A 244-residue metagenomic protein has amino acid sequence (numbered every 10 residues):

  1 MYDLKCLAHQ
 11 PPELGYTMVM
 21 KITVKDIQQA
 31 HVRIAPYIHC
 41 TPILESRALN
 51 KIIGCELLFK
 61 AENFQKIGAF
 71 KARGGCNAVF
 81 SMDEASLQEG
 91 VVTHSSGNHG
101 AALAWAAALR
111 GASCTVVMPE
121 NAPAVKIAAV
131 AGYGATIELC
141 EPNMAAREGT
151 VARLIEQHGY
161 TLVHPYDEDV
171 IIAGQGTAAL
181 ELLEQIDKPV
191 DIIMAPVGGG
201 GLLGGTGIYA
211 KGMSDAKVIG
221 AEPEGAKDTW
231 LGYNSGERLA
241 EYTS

Functional and structural regions predicted by a protein language model:
Y16-S244: PLP-dependent amino-acid enzyme catalytic core
